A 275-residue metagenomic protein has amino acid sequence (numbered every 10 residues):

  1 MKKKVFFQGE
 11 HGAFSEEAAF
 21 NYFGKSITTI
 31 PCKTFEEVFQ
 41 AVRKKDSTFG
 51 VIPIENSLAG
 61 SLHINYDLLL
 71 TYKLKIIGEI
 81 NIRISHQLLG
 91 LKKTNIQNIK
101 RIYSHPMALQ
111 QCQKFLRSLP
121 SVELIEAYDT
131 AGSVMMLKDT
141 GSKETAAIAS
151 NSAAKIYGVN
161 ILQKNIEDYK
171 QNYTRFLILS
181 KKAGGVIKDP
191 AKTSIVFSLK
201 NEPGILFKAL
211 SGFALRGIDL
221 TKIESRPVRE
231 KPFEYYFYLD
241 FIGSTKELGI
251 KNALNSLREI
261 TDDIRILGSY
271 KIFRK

Functional and structural regions predicted by a protein language model:
M1-K275: Domain-level signature for soluble enzymes in the chorismate/prephenate branch of the shikimate pathway
